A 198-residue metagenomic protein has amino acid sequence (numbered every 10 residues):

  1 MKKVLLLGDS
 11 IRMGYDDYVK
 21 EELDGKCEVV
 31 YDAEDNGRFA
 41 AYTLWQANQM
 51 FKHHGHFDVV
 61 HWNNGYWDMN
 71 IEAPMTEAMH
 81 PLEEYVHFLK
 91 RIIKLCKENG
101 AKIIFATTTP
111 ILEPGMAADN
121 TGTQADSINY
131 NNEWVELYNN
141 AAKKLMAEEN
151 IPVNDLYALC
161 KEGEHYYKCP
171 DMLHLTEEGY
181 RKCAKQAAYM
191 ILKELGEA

Functional and structural regions predicted by a protein language model:
K2, E22-G25, W45-A198: Alpha-helical cap/lid subdomain in secreted, periplasmic, or secretory-pathway luminal O-acyl-processing enzymes
K2-D17, D35: Catalytic nucleophile-elbow at a beta strand-turn-alpha helix junction centered on a G-D-S/GDSL motif, marking
L5-G8, V30-D32, H174, K182: Short catalytic-loop micro-motif centered on adjacent basic/acidic residues
D9, N36-F39, P81-L82, Y130-N131: Short, flexible loop segments at the rims of nucleotide/cofactor-binding pockets, characterized by
G14, R38, K182: Residues that form or flank phosphate/diphosphate-binding pockets in enzymes that use nucleotide phosphates
Y15-C27: A short, Lys/Arg-enriched amphipathic alpha-helix followed by its capping loop at the start of a domain
G25-L44: A short beta-strand-loop structural module common to alpha/beta enzyme folds
